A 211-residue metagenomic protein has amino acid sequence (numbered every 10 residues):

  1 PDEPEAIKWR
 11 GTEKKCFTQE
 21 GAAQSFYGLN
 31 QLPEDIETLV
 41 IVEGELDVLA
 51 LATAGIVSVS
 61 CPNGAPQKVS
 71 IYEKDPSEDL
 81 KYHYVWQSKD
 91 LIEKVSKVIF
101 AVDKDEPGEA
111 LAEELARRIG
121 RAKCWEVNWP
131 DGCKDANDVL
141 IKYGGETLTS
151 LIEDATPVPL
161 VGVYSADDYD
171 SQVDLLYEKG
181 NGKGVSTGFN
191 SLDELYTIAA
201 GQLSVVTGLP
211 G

Functional and structural regions predicted by a protein language model:
P1-K94: Phosphate-handling DNA/RNA-contact segment within nucleic-acid enzymes
Q31-I41, I99, A110-S171, L175: Short, small/acidic-rich helices and loops at N termini and domain boundaries of DNA replication/processing enzymes
V40-I41, A50, I99-A101, S204-T207: Structured core elements
S58, C124-E126, L203-V205: Conserved beta-strand scaffold positions in the cores of enzyme catalytic domains, especially in NTP/NDP-utilizing
N63, D103, W129: Cofactor-binding loop segments of dinucleotide-utilizing enzymes, especially the Rossmann-like FAD- and NAD(P)+-binding
P66-Q67, V102-A112: Acidic, metal-coordinating catalytic cores used for nucleic-acid/nucleotide bond scission and strand-transfer chemistry
V161-G211: The Walker A/P-loop phosphate-binding site
